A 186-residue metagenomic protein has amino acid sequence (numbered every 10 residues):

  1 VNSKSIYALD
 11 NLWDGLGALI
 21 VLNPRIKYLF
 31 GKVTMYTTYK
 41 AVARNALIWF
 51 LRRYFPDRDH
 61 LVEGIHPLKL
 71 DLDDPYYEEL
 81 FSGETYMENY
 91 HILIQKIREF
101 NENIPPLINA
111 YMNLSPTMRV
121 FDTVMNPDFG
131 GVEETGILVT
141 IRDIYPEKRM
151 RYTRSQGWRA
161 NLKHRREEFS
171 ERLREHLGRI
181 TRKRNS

Functional and structural regions predicted by a protein language model:
V1-M118: Acyl-donor binding region in acyl/amide transferases
L72-S186: Intrinsically disordered, low-complexity, positively biased terminal segments
